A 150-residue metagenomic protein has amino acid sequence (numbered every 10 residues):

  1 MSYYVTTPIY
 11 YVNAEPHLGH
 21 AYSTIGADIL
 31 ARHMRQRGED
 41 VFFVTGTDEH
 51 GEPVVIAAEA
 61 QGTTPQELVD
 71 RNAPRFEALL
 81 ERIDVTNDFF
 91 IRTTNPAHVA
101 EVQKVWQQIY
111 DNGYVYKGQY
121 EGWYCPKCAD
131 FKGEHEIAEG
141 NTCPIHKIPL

Functional and structural regions predicted by a protein language model:
M1-L150: N-terminal, positively charged nucleic-acid-binding surface of large information/translation enzymes
